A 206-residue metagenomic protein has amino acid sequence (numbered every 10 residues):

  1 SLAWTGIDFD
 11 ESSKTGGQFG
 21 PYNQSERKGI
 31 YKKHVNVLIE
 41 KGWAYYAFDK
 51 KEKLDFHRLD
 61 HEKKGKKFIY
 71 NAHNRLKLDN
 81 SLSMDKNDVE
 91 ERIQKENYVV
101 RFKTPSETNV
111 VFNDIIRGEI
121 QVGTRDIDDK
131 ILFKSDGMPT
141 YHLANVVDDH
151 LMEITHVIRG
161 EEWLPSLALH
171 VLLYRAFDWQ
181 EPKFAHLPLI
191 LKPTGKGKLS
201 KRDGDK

Functional and structural regions predicted by a protein language model:
S1-F19: A glycine-rich helix N-cap at a beta->alpha junction
G16-G20, E181-F184: Residue-level recognition of the N-termini of beta-strands and the immediately preceding loop/turn
G17-Q24, I158: The substrate-binding groove and active-site-proximal loops of carbohydrate-active enzymes, especially glycoside
Y22-S25, G29-I30, L189-G195: Short, conserved secondary-structure transition motifs
V37-K206: Active-site cores that bind ATP or allylic diphosphates and position pyrophosphate for catalysis
